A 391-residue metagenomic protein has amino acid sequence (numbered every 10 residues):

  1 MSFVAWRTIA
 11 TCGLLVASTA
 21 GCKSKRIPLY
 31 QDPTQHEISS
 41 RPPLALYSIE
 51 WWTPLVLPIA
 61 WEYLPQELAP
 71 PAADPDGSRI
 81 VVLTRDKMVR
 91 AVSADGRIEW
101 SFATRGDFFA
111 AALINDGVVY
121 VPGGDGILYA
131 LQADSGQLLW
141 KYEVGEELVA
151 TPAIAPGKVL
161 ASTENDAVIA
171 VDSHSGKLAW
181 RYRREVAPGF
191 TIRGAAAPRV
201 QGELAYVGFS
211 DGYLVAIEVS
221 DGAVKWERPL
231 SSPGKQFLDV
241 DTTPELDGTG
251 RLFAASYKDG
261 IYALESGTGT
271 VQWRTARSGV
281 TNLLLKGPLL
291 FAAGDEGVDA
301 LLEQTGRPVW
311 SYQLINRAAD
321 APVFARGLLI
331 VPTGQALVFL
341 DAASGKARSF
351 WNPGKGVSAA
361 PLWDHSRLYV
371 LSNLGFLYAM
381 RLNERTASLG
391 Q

Functional and structural regions predicted by a protein language model:
M1-A20: Sec-dependent bacterial lipoprotein signal peptides
G21-I38: Bacterial Sec signal peptide processing site at the extreme N-terminus
L29-P33, P42-A72, W100-N115, L138-A155 (+7 more regions): Extracytoplasmic beta-rich repeat domains
T84, G123-G124, T163-E164, F209 (+5 more regions): Structural signature of WD-repeat beta-propellers
R85-D95: Beta-propeller domains
S93-G96, Q132-S135, D172-S175, V219-D221 (+4 more regions): Short loop/turn segments that connect beta-strands within beta-propeller blades
